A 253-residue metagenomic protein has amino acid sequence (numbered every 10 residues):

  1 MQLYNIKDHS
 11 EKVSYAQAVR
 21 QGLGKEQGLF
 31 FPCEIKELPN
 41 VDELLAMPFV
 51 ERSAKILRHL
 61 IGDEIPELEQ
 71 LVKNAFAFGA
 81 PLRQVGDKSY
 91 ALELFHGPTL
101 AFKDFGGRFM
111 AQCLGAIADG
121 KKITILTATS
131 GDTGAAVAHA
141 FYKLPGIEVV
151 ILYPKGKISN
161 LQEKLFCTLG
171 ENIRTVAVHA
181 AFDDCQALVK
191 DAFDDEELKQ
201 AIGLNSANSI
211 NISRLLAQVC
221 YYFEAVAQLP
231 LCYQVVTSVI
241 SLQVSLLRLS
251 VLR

Functional and structural regions predicted by a protein language model:
M1-R253: PLP-dependent amino-acid enzyme catalytic core
